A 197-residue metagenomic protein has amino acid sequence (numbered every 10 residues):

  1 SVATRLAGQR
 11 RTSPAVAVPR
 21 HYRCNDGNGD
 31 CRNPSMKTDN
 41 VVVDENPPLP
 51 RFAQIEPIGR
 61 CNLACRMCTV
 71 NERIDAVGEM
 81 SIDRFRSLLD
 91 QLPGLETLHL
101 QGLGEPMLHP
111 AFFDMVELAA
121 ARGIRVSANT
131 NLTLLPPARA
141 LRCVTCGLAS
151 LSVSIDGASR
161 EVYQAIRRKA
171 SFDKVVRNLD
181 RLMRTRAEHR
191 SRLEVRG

Functional and structural regions predicted by a protein language model:
S1-V2, R10, P14-C24: Short, low-complexity intrinsically disordered segments enriched in A/P/G/S/L with frequent Arg, especially at protein
G29-S150, E161, A165-I166, D173-R177: Conserved alpha-helical substructure of the radical SAM core
E72, A170, M183-R186: A general structural signal marking secondary-structure boundaries and capping sites
V126, T130, L179-G197: Conserved strand-turn element in the central/C-terminal portion of the radical SAM core barrel that lines
V153-I155: Conserved phosphate-donor/acceptor-positioning beta-strand/loop module used by diverse small-molecule
A158: Flexible loop/hinge segments that line or gate small-molecule binding clefts
